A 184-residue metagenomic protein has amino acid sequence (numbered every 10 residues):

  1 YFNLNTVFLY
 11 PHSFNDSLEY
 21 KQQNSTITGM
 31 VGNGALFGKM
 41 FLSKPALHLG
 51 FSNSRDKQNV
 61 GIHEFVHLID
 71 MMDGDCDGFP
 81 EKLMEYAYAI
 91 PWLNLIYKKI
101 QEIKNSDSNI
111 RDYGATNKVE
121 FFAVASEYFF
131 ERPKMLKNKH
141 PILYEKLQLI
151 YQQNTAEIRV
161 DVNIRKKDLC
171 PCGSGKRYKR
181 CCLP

Functional and structural regions predicted by a protein language model:
Y1, F14, E19-R55, D75-K167 (+1 more regions): Metalloprotease/metallohydrolase-associated module, dominated by Zn2+-dependent proteases
L4-V7: Extended, charge-biased low-complexity segments that typically form long amphipathic alpha-helices/coiled-coils
L9-S13: A general secondary-structure junction signal
D56-D73, A123: Active-site recognition of the HExxH zinc-binding catalytic motif
L169-P171: Short cysteine-rich clusters marking metal-coordination/redox-active sites
G173-G175: Extracellular repeat turn/loop positions enriched in glycine and acidic/polar residues, especially those that create
C182-P184: Short cysteine/histidine-rich zinc-coordinating motifs and their immediately flanking basic loops
